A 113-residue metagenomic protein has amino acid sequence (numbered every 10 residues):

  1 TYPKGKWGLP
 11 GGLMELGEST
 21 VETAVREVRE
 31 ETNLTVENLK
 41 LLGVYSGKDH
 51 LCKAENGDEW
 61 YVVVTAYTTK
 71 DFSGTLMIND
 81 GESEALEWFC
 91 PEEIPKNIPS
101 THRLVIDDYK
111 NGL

Functional and structural regions predicted by a protein language model:
T1-E30: Conserved Nudix-box catalytic region and its N-terminal flanking loop in Nudix hydrolases and closely related
Y2-K4, L9, V36, W60-V64: Short connector loops at helix/strand junctions that flank enzyme active sites, especially segments positioning acidic
G11-S19, D58, S83, S100: Residues at secondary-structure transition points
G12, R26, L39, F89-E92: Structural detector for helix-capping/boundary residues
T35-V44: A short coil-to-beta-strand element that immediately follows conserved catalytic motifs
Y45-T75: Active-site-adjacent beta-strand/loop module that shapes the phosphate/pyrophosphate-binding cleft
A66-T68, M77-D108: NUDIX/MutT-family hydrolases
